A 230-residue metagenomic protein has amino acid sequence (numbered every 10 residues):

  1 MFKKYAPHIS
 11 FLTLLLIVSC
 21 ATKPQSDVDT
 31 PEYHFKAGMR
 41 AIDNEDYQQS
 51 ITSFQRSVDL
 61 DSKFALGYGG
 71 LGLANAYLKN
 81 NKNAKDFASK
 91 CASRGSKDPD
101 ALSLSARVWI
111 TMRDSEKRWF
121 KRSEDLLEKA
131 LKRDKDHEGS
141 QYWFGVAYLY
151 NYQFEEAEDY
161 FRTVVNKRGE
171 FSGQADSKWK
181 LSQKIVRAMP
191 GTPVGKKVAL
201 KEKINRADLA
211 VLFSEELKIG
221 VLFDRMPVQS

Functional and structural regions predicted by a protein language model:
M1-I9: Bacterial N-terminal signal peptides that target proteins for export
I17-S19: C-terminal motif of bacterial Sec signal peptides marking the signal peptidase cleavage site
K23-D27, A65, N81-D86, S96-L104 (+2 more regions): N-terminal propeptides
D29-L60, D114-S115: Alpha-helical segment of the N-proximal tetratricopeptide repeat
Q55-L78, S172-G173: Short, charge-rich amphipathic alpha-helical segments embedded in non-transmembrane helical bundles/solenoids
R56-S57, K90-C91, K129-A130, T163-V164: Canonical positions in the second alpha-helix
